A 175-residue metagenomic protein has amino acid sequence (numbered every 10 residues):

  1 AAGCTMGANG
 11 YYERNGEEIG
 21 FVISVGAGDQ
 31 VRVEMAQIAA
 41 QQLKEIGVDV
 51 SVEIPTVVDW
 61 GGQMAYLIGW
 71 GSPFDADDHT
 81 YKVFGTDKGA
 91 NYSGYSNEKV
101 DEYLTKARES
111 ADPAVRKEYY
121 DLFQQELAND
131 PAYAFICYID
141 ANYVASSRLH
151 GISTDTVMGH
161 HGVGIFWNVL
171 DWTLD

Functional and structural regions predicted by a protein language model:
A1, V31-Q42, Y66, S96-Y103 (+1 more regions): Stable alpha-helical elements in mature extracytoplasmic
A1-A40, L122, L174: Append "and occasionally in soluble cytosolic enzymes with long acidic Gly/Pro-rich linkers
A1-C4, A40-V48, G71, G85 (+3 more regions): Sec-exported extracytoplasmic/periplasmic mature domains
G7-I19, G61, Y81-E109, Y138-D175: Short, solvent-exposed loop/beta-turn-alpha elements that line the ligand-binding surface or hinge of extracytoplasmic
G7-Y12, V50-P55, V115, Y119 (+1 more regions): Surface-exposed patches in mature extracellular/periplasmic domains of secreted proteins
I23, Q41-A90, Y119-Y120: Periplasmic binding protein-like
S24-G28, P55, S110: Short strand-loop junctions, especially beta-strand C-caps/beta-turns that link beta-sheets to coils or alpha-helices
A27-V31, V57-V58, W70-D75, Q125-E126 (+2 more regions): Solvent-exposed loop/turn segments at secondary-structure junctions within structured extracellular/periplasmic domains
